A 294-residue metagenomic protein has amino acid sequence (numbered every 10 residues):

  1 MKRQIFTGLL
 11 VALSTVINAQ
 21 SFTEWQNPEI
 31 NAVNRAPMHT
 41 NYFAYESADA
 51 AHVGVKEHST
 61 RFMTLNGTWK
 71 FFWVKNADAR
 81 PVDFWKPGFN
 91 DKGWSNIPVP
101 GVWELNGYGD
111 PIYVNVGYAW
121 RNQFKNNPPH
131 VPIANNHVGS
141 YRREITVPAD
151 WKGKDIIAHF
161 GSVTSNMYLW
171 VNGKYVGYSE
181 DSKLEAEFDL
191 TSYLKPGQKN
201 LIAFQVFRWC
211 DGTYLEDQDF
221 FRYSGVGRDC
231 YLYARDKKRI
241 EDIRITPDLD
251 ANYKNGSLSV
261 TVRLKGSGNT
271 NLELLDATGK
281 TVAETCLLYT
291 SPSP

Functional and structural regions predicted by a protein language model:
M1-S21: Bacterial Sec-dependent N-terminal signal peptides
Q20-M63: N-terminal pre-domain segments of enzymes
E24, E29-A32, V55-K56, K70-V74 (+6 more regions): Accessory beta-strand-rich segments of carbohydrate-active enzymes
F62-F72: Mature N-terminal segment immediately following signal peptide/propeptide cleavage in secreted/periplasmic
R80-D91: Short Gly/aromatic-enriched secondary-structure transition segments
K237-G266: Surface beta-strand/loop "capping" patches
G256-L287: Beta-strand-rich binding/interaction modules
Y289-P294: Conserved small/polar residues in nucleotide/adenosyl-binding loops
